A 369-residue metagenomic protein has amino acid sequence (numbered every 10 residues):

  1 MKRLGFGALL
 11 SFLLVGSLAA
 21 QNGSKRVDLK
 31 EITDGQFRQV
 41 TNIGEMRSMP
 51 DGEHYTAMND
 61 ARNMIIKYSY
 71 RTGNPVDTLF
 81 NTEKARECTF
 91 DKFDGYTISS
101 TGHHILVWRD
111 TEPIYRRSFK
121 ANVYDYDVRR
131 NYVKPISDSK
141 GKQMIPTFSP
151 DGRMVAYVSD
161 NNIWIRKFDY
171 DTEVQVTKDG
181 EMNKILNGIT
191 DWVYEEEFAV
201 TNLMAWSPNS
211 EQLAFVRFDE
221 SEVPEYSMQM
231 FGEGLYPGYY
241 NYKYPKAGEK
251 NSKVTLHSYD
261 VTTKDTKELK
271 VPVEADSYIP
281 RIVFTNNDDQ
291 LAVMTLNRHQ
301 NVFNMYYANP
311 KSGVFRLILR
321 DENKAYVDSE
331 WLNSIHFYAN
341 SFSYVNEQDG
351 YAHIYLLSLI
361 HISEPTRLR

Functional and structural regions predicted by a protein language model:
L29, G73-N74, D110-Y115, F119-N122 (+2 more regions): Predominantly five- to eight-bladed beta-propeller fold
L29, T33-D34, L79-T89, V176-E196 (+5 more regions): Surface-exposed loop and turn segments in beta-propeller and other repeat-based domains that flank or scaffold
T33-I65: Beta-strand-rich domains and repeat architectures in extracellular enzymes and scaffolds, especially beta-propellers
T56-A61, S69, T97-S100, I105-R117 (+9 more regions): Beta-strand C-termini and the immediately following turn/loop, strongest in propeller blades
A57-E83: Beta-propeller domains
N74-G102, E112, K140-K142, E322-A325: Blade-loop segments of beta-propeller domains
V216-L359: Beta-propeller domains
S358-L368: Residue-level detector of conserved catalytic or cofactor/ligand-binding positions in enzyme active sites
